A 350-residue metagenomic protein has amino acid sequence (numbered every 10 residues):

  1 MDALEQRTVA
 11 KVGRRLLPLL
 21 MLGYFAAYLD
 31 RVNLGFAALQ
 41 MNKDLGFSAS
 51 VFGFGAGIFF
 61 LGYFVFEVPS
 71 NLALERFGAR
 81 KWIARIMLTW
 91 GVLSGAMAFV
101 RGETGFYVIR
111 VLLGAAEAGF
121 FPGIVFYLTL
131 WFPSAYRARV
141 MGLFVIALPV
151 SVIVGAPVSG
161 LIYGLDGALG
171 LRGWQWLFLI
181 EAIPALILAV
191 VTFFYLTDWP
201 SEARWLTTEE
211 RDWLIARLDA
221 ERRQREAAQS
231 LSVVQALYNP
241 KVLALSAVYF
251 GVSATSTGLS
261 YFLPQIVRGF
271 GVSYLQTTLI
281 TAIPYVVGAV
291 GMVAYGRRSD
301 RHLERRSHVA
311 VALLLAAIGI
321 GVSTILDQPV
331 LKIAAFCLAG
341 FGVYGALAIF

Functional and structural regions predicted by a protein language model:
L34-G35, V234-M292, L347: Extracytoplasmic gate region of multi-pass secondary transporters
G46, G78, F99-G105, A116 (+3 more regions): Helix-breaking motifs and short loop linkers at transmembrane-helix boundaries and internal kinks in secondary membrane
V65-T104: Conserved MFS/SLC helix-loop-helix module at the cytosolic interface between two early adjacent transmembrane helices
F66-G78, G291-E304: Helix-to-loop junctions at the C-terminal end of transmembrane segments in multipass secondary transporters
E75-M87, D300-L313: Cytoplasmic membrane-interface "Motif A"-like loop-to-helix N-cap segments of 12-TM Major Facilitator Superfamily
G119-F132, G345-F350: Intracellular juxtamembrane helix-capping segments at the cytosolic ends of symmetry-related transmembrane helices
A138-Y163, P184-A185: Glycine-rich segments within core transmembrane alpha-helices of 12-TM secondary carriers
L303-F350: C-terminal transmembrane helical hairpin of 12-TM major facilitator-type secondary transporters
